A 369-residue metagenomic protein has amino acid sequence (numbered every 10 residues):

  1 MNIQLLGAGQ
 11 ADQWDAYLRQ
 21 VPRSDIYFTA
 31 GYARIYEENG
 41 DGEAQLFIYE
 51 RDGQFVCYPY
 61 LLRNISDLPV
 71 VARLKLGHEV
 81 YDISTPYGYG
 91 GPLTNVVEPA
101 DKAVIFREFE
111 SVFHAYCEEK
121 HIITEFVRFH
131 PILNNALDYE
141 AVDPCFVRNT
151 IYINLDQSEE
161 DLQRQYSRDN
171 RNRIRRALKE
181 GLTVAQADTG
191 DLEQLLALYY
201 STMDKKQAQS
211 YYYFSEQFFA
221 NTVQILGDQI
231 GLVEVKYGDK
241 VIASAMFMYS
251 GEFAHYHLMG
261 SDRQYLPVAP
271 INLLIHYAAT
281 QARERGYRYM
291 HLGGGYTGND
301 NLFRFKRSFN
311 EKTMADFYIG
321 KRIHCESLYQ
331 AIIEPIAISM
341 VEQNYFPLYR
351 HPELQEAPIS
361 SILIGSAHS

Functional and structural regions predicted by a protein language model:
I3-P69, F129-P267: A conserved beta-strand-loop-helix scaffold within acyl/acetyltransferase catalytic domains
G42-A44, E119-I122, R285-Y287: Short, high-confidence coil segments that cap the C-terminus of an alpha-helix and link into the following beta-strand
I48-R51, F55, A72-L74, F218-A331: Aromatic (often tryptophan-rich) hydrophobic motifs at membrane interfaces
L62-S66, I132, E140-D161, R288-S369: Active-site/acyl-donor-binding loops of N-acyltransferases
R73-V97, N149, E252-R263: Conserved acetyl-CoA binding element of GNAT-fold acetyltransferases
V80-H130: A gly/proline- and charged-residue-enriched helix-loop-helix capping module
F106, E110, N170, I275: Aromatic/hydrophobic pocket-lining residues that form the small-molecule binding cavity in soluble enzyme cores
F126, A185, Y289-G293: Short catalytic-loop micro-motif centered on adjacent basic/acidic residues
